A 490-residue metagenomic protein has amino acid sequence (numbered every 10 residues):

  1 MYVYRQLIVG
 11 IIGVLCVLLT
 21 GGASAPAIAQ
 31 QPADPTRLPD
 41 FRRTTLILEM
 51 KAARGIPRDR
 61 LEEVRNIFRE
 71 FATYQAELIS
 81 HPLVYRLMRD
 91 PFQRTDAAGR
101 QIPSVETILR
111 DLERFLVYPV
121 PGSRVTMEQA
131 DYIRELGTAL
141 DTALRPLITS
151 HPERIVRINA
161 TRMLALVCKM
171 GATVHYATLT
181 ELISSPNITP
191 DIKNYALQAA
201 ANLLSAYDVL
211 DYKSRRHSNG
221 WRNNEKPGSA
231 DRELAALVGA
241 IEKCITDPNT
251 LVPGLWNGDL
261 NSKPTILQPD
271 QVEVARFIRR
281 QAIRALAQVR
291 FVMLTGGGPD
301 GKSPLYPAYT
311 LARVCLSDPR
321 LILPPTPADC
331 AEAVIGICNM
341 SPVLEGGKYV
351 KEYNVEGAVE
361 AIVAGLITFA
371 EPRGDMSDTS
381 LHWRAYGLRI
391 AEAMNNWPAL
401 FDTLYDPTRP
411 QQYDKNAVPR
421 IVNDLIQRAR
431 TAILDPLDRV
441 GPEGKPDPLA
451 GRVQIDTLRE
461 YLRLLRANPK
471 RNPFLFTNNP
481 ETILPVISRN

Functional and structural regions predicted by a protein language model:
M1-I12: Bacterial N-terminal signal peptides that target proteins for export
V3, A27-I28: Intrinsic low-complexity/disordered segments
V17-P26: C-terminal segment of classical bacterial N-terminal signal peptides
Q30-T173, A177, S184-L286, L294-Y309 (+2 more regions): Extended repeat-based scaffolds of very large eukaryotic assembly and lipid-transport proteins
R290-M293, C338: Enzymatic toxin/effector payload domains
D329-E332, G336: Eukaryotic non-catalytic interaction scaffolds in large regulatory proteins
G336-E345: Long, charge-rich low-complexity segments
